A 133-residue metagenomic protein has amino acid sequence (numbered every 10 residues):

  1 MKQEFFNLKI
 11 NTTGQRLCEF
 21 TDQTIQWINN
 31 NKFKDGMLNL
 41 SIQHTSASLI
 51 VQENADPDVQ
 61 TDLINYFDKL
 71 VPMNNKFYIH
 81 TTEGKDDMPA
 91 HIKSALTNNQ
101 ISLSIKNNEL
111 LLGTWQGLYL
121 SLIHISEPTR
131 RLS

Functional and structural regions predicted by a protein language model:
K2-T12: Short amphipathic
E4-F6, K34-L38, Q43-A47, N99 (+1 more regions): A generic structural signal for short beta-strands and their flanking turns/coil linkers
R16-L63: Active-site beta-strand/loop microenvironment that shapes enzyme catalytic pockets
S41-Q43, K106, S121: Short beta-strand segments
D68-G113: Mid-chain, well-packed structural core segment of small domains
G113-I123: Low-complexity, intrinsically disordered Gly/Pro/Thr-rich segments
I123-S133: Single conserved hydrophobic/aromatic residue that forms the stacking wall/gate of nucleotide- or nucleobase-binding
